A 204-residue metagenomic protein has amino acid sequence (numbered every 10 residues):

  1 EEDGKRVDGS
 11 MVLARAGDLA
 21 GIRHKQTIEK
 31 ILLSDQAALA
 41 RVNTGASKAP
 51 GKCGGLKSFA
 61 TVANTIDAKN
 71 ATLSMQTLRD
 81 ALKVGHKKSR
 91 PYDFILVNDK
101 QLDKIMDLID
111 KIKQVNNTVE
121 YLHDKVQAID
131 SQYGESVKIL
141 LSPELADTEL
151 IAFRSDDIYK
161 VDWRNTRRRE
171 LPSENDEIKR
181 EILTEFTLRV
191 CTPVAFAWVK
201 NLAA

Functional and structural regions predicted by a protein language model:
E1-R15, L19-L33: Intrinsically disordered, low-complexity linker/loop segments enriched in Gly/Pro and charged/polar residues
G4-S10, D18, S47-Q76, K104-A204: Sequence/fold signature of self-assembling virion shell proteins
E29-A46: Short, glycine/acidic-rich hinge or "gate" loops at secondary-structure transitions that mediate conformational
D35, K87-S89, Y133: Glycine-centered secondary-structure boundary/capping sites
T77-F94: Amphipathic interfacial helices
V97-K100: Structural motif
